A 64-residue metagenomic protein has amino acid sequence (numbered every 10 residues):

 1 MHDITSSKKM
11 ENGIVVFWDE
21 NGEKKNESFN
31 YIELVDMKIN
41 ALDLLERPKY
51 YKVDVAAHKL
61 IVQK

Functional and structural regions predicted by a protein language model:
H2-L34, K38: N-terminal acidic leader/helix
D36-K64: Mixed-charge, Lys/Arg-enriched low-complexity segments
